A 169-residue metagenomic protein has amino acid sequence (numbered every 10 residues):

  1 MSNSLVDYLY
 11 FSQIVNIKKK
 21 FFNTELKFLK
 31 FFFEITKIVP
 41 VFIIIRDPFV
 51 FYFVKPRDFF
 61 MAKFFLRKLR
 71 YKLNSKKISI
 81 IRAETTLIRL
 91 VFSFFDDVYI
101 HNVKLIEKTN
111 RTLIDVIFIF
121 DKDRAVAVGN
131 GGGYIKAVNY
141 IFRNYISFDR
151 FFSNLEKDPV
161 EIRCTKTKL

Functional and structural regions predicted by a protein language model:
M1-L169: RNA-contacting regions in translation and RNA-metabolism proteins, encompassing KH/S1 modules where present
